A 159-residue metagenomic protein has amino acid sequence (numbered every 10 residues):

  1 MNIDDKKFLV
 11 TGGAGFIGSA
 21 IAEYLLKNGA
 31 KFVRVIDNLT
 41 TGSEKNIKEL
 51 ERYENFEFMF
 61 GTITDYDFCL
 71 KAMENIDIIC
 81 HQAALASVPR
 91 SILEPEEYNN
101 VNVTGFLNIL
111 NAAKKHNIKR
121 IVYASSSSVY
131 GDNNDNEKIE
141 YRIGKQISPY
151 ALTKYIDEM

Functional and structural regions predicted by a protein language model:
M1-M159: N-terminal Rossmann-like NAD(P)+-binding domain of SDR-like oxidoreductases, especially those catalyzing
